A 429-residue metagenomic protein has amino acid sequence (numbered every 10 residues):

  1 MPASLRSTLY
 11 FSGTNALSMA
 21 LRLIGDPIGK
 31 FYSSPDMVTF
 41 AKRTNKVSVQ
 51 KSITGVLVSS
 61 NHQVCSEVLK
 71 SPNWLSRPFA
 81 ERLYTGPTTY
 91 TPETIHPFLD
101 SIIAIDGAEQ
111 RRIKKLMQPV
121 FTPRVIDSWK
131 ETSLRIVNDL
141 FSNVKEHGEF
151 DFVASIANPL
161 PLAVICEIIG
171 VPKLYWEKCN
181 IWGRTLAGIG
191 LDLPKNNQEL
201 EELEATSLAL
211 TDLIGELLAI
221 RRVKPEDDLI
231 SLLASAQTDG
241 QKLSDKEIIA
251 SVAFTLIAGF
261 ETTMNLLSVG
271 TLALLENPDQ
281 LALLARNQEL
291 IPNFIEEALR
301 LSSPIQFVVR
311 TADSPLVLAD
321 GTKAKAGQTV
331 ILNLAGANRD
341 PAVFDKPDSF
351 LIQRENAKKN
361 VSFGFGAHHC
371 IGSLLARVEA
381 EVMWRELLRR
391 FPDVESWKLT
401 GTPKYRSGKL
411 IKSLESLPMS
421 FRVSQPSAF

Functional and structural regions predicted by a protein language model:
M1-F429: Cytochrome P450
